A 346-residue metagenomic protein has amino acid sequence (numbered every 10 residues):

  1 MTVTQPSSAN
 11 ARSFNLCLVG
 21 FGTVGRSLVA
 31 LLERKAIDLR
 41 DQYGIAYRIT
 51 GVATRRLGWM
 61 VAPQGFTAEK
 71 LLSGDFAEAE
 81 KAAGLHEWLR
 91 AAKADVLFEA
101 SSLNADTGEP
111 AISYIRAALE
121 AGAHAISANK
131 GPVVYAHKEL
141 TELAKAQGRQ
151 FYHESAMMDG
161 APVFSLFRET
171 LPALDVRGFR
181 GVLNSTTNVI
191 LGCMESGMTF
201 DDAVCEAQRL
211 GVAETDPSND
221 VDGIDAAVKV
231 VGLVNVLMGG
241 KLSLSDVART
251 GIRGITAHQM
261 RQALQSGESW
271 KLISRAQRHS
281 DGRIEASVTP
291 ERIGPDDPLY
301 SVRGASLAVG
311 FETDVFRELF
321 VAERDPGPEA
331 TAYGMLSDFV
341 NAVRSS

Functional and structural regions predicted by a protein language model:
T2-E120: N-terminal glycine-/serine-/threonine-rich beta1-alpha1-beta2 phosphate-ribose binding loop of Rossmann-like
V19, T23, S27, E80 (+11 more regions): Conserved active-site and cofactor/substrate-binding residues in soluble primary-metabolism enzymes
L103-E120, K130-R168: Rossmann-fold NAD(P)-binding glycine/threonine-rich loop
K145-A213, I224-D225, G232: Rossmann-like NAD(P)H-binding beta-loop-alpha module
C193, V204-S301, S306-A308: Substrate-binding/catalytic subdomain of NAD(P)-dependent oxidoreductase enzymes
D297-S346: ATP-dependent carboxylate/acyl-activation modules
